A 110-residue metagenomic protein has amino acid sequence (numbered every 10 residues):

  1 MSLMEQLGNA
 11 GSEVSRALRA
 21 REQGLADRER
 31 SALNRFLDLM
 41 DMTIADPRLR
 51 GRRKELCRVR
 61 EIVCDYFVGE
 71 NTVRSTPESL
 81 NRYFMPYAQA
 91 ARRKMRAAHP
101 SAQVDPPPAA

Functional and structural regions predicted by a protein language model:
M1-A110: Surface-exposed peri-terminal alpha-helical interaction modules
